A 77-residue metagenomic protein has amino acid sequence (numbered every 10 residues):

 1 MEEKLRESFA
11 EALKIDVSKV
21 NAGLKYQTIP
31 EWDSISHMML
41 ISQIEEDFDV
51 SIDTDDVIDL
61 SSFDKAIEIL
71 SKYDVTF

Functional and structural regions predicted by a protein language model:
M1-W32, S36-I41, D47-F77: Phosphopantetheine-dependent thiolation modules in NRPS/PKS and related acyl-activating systems
